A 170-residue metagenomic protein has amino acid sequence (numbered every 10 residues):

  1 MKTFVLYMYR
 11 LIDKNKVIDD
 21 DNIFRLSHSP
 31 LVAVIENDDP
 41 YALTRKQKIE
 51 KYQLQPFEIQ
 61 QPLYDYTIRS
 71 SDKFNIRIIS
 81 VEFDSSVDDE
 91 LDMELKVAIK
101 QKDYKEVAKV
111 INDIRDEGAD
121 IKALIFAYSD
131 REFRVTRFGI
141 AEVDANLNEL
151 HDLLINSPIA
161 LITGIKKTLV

Functional and structural regions predicted by a protein language model:
M1-V170: Intrinsically disordered, low-complexity, charge-rich terminal extensions of nucleic-acid-associated complexes
